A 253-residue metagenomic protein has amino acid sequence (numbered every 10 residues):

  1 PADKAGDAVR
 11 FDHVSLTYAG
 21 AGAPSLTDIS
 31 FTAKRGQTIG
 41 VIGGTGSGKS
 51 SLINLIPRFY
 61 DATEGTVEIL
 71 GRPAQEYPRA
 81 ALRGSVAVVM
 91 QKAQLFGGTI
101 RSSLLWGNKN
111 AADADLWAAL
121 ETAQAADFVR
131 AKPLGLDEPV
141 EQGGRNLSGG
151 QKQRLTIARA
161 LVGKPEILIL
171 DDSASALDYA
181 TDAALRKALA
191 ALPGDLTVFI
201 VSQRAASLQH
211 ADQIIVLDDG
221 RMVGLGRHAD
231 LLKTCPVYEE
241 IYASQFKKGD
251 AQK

Functional and structural regions predicted by a protein language model:
A2-K253: ABC-type nucleotide-binding domain
